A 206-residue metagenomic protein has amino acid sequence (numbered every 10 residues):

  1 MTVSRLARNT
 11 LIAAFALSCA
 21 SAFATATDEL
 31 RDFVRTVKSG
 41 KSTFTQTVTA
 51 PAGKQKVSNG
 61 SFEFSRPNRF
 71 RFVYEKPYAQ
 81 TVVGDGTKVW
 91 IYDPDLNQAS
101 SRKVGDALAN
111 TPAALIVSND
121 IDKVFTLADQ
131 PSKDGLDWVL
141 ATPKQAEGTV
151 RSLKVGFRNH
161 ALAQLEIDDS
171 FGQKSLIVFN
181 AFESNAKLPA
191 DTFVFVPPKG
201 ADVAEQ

Functional and structural regions predicted by a protein language model:
T2-V3, A13, L17, S21-K56 (+1 more regions): N-terminal leader/targeting segments and the immediate start of mature chains
V37-S39, V57-N59, S65-P67, P77 (+6 more regions): Extracytoplasmic
T43, V73, V83, Y92 (+2 more regions): Beta-strand residues in well-ordered beta-sheet regions across diverse protein folds
A50-P51, Y78-Q80, Q98, A146-V150: Short beta-strands and strand-coil junctions in structured, solvent-facing domains, enriched
S61-N110, S175-L176: An acidic-aromatic
S100, K123-Q206: Gly/Pro-enriched, hydrophobic low-complexity segments that function as extracytoplasmic propeptides/linkers
L108-D122: Short, solvent-exposed helix-to-loop capping segments enriched in aromatics
